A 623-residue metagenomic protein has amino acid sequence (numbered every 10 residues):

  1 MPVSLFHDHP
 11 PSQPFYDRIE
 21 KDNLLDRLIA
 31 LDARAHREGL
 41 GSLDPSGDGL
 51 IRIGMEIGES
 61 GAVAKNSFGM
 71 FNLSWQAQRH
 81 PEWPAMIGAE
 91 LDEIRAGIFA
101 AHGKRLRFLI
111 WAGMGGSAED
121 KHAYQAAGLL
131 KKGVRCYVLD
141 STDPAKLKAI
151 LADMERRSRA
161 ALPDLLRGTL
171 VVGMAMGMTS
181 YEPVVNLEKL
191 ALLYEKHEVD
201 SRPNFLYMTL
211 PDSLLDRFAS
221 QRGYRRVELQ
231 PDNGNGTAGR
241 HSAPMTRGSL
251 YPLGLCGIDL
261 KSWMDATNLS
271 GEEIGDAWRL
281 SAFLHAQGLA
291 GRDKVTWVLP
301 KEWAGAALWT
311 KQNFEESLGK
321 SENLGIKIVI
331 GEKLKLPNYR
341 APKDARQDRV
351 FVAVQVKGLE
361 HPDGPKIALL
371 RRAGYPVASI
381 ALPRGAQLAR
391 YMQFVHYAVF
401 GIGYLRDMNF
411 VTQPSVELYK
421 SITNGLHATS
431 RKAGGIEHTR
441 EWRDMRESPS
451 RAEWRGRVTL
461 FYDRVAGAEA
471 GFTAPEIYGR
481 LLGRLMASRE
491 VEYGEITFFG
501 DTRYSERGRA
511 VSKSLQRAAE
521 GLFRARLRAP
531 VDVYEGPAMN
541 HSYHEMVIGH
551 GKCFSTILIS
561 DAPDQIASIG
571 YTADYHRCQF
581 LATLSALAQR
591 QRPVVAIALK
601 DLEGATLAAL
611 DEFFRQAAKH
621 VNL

Functional and structural regions predicted by a protein language model:
M1-A101, Y397-A398, I402-L405, L418 (+3 more regions): Extended, charge-enriched "interface" segments that sit outside catalytic cores
A96, A101-G275, A345-R346, V354-I380 (+1 more regions): Glycine-rich phosphate-binding loops that contact phosphosugars or nucleotide phosphates
K104-L165, T296-Y339, R517-A538: Anionic-ligand anchoring segments at beta-strand to alpha-helix junctions in alpha/beta enzyme folds, i.e., glycine
I150, Y207-R225, L388-Q393, Q413 (+3 more regions): Glycine-rich, charge-decorated loop segments at or immediately adjacent to ligand/cofactor-binding or catalytic sites
E195-V350, E360-H361, I402-R528, H541: Active-site phosphate/pyrophosphate-binding segments
S213, R247-S249, A386-I436, Y571-Y575 (+1 more regions): Peripheral docking tails and interdomain loops at the edges of cofactor- or intermediate-handling domains
I328-L388, S512-F523, D532-N540, T556-S560 (+1 more regions): Helicase-primase coupling helices
